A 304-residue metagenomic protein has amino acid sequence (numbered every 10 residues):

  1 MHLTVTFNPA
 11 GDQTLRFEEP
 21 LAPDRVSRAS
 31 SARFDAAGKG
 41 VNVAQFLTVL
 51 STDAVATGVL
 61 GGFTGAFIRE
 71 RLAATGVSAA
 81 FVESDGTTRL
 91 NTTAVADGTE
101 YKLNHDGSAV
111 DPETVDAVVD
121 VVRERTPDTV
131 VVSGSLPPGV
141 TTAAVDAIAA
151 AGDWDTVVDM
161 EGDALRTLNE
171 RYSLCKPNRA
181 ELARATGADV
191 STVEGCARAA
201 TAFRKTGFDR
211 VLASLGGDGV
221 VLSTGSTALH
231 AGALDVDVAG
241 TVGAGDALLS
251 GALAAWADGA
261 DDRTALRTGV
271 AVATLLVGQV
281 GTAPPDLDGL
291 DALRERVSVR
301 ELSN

Functional and structural regions predicted by a protein language model:
M1-T57: Glycine-rich phosphate/adenosyl-contacting loop at the front of the ribokinase-like
H2, T52-A54, A79, T156 (+1 more regions): Hydrophobic anchor at the start of a short beta-strand that flanks the dinucleotide cofactor-binding loop
E19, T48-T129, L293-N304: Conserved N-terminal subdomain of the carbohydrate kinase-like
L47, N178, G245: Short, conserved phosphate/pyrophosphate- and ester-handling motifs at nucleotide-, phospho-/glycolipid
K102-N104, P127-S135, D159-M160, K176-E181: Short beta-strands and strand-loop turn motifs
S108-D111, L136-V140, A164-R166, A183-R184 (+3 more regions): Short, small-residue-enriched loops and turns at beta-alpha junctions that line or gate enzyme active sites
D146-S226: Conserved phosphate/ATP/ADP-binding segment of small-molecule kinases
T206-R210, L215-G217, G232-R300: Conserved post-catalytic alpha-helical subdomain immediately downstream of the catalytic base and nucleotide-binding
